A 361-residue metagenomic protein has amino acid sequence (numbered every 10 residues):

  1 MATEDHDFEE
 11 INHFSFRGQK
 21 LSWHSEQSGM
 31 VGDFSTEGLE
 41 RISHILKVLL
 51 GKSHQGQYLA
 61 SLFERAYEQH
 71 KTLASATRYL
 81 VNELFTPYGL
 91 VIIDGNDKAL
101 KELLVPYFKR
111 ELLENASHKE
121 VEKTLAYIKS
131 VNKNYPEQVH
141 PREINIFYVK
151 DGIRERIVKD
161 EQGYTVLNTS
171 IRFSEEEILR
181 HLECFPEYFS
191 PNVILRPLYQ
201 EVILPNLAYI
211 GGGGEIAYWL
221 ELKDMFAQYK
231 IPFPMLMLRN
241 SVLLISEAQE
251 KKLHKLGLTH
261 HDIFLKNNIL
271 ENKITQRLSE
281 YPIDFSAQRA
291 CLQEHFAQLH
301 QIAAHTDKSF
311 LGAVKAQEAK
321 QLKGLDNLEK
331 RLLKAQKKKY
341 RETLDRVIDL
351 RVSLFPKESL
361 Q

Functional and structural regions predicted by a protein language model:
M1-D7, P234: Glycine-rich phosphate/pyrophosphate-binding loops and their adjacent beta-strand/loop elements at enzyme active sites
F8-H13, L244-R277: A structural-propensity feature for long, helix-poor, extended segments
F8-K20, Y107-L112, D224-F226: Short secondary-structure boundary/capping segments
H13-I42: A glycine-rich helix N-cap at a beta->alpha junction
I42-E64: Residues forming anionic-ligand binding surfaces in small-molecule and nucleic-acid pockets of primarily soluble enzymes
F63-Y67, Y199-A208, E329-L333: Glycine- and acidic
Y79-F173, R180, I269, K273-Q361: Long, compositionally biased intrinsically disordered regions
Y135-L207, G213-D224, F233-M235, N240-V242 (+1 more regions): A translation/RNA-centric and nucleic-acid-associated enzymatic feature enriched in Class II aminoacyl-tRNA synthetases
